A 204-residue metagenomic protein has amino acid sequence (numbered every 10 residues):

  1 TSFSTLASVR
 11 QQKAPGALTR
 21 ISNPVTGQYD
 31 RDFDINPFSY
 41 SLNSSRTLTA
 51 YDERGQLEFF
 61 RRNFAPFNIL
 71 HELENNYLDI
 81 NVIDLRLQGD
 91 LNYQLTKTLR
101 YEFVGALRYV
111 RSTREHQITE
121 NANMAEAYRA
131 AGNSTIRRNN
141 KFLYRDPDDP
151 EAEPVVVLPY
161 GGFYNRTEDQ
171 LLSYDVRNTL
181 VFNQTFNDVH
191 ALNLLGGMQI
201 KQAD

Functional and structural regions predicted by a protein language model:
S2-D84, E102-V104, R108-D204: Surface-exposed loop/interface segments of Gram-negative outer-membrane beta-barrel transport/assembly proteins
N92, T96-K97: Long hydrophobic segments that form regular secondary structure
